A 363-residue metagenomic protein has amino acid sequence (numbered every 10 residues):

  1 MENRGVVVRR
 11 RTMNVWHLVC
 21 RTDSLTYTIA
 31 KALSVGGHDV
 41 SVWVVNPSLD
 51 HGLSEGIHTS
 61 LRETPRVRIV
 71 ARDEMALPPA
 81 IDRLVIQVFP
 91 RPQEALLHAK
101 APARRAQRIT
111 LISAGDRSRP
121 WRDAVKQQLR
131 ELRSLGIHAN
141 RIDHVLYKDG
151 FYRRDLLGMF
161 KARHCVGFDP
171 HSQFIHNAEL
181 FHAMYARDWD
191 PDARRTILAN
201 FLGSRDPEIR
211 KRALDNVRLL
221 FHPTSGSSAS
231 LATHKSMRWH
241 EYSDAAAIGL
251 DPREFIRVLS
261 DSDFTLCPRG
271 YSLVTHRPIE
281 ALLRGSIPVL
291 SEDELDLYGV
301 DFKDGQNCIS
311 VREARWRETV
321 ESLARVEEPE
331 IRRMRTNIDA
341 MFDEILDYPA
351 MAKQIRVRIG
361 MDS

Functional and structural regions predicted by a protein language model:
G5, R10-H276, S291-D301, E344 (+2 more regions): Nucleotide-sugar donor-binding catalytic core of glycosyltransferases
N200-L202, L282-S363: Pol beta-like nucleotidyltransferase catalytic core
S260-D261, A281-L283: Flexible glycine/serine/alanine-rich "lid" or loop that lines and gates the nucleotide-sugar donor pocket in diverse
